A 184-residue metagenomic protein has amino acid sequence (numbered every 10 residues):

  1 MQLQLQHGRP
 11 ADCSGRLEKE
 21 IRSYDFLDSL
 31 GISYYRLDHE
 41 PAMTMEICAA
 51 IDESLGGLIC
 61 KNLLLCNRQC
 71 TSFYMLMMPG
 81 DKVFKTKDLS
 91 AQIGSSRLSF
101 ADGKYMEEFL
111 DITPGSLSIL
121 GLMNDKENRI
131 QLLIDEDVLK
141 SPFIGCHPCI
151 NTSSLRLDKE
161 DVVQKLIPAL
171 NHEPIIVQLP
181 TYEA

Functional and structural regions predicted by a protein language model:
M1-A184: Extended, low-hydrophobicity, polar/charged segments
